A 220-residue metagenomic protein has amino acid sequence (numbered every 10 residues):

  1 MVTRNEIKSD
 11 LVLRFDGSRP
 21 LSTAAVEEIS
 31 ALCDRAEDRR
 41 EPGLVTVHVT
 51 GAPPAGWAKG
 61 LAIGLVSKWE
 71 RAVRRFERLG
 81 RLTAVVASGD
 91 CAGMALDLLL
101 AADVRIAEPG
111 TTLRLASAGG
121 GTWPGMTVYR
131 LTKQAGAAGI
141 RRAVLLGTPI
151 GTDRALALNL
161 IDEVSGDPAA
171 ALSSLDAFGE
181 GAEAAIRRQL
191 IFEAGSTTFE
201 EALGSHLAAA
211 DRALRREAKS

Functional and structural regions predicted by a protein language model:
M1-A52: Conserved CoA-thioester-binding segment of acyl-CoA-metabolizing enzymes
I29, L99, A155, I186-R187: Terminal peptide-recognition signature
D34-V45, T50-G89, V128: An acidic, glycine-rich surface segment that forms the CoA-thioester-binding/catalytic face of crotonase-fold enzymes
K68-G120: Glycine-rich beta-to-alpha active-site loop
R74, L96-D97, Y129, R141 (+1 more regions): Alpha-helical segments flanking ligand/cofactor-binding loops in enzyme cores
L98, D103-V104, R142, L146-T148 (+2 more regions): Well-ordered beta-strand positions
I106-T111, G125, I161-L207, D211-A218: C-terminal long alpha-helix characteristic of the crotonase
V128-A138: Hydrophobic, secondary-structure "cap" segments at the distal end of domains
